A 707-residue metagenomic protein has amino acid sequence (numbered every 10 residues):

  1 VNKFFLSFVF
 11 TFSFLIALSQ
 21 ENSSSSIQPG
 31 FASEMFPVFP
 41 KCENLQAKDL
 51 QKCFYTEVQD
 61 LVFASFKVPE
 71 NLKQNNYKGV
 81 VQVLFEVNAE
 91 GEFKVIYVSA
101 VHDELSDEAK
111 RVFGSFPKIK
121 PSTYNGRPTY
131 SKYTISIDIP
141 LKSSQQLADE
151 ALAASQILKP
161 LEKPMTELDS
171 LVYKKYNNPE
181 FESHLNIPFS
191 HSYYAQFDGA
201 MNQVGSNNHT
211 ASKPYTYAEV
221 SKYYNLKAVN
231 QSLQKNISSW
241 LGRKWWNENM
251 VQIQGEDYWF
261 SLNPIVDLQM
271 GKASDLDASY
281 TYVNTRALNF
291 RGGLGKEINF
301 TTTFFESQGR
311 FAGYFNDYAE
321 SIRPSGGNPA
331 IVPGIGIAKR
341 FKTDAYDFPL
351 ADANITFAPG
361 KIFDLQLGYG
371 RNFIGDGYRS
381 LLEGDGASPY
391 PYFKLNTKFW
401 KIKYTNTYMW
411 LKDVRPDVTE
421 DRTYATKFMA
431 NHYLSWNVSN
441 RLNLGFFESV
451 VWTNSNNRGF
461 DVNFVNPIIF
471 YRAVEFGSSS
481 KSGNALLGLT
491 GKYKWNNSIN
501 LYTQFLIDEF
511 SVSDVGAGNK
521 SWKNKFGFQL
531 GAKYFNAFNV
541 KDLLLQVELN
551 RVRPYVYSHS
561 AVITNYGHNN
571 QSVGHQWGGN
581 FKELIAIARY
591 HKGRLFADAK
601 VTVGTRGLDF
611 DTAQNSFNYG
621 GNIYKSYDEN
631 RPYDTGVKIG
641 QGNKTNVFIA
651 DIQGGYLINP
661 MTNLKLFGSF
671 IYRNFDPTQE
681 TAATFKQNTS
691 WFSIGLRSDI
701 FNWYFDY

Functional and structural regions predicted by a protein language model:
V1-F4: Positively charged n-region of N-terminal signal peptides that target proteins for export
L6, S19-K159: Charge-biased low-complexity segments
F85, Y97-A100, I135, L141 (+5 more regions): A mature extracytoplasmic/lumenal domain signature
P117-K118, P264-K272, F670-R673: Generic short beta-strand segments
P164-N443, S449-N454, A517-F526, K533 (+5 more regions): Outer-membrane beta-barrel channel domains
G255, F348, L442-Y707: Exposed, low-structure sequence patches enriched in small/polar residues
